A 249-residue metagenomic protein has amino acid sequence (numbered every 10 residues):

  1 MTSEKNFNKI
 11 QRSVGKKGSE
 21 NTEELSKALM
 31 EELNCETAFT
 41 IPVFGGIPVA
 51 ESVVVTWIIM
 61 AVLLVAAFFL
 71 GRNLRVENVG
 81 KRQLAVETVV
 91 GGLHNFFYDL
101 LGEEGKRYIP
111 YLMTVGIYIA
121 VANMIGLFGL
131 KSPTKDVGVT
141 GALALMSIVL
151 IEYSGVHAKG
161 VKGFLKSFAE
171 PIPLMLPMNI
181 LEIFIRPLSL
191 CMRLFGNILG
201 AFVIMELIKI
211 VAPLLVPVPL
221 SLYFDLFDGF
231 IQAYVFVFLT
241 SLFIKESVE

Functional and structural regions predicted by a protein language model:
T2-E249: Selective transmembrane helix interface/packing segments
